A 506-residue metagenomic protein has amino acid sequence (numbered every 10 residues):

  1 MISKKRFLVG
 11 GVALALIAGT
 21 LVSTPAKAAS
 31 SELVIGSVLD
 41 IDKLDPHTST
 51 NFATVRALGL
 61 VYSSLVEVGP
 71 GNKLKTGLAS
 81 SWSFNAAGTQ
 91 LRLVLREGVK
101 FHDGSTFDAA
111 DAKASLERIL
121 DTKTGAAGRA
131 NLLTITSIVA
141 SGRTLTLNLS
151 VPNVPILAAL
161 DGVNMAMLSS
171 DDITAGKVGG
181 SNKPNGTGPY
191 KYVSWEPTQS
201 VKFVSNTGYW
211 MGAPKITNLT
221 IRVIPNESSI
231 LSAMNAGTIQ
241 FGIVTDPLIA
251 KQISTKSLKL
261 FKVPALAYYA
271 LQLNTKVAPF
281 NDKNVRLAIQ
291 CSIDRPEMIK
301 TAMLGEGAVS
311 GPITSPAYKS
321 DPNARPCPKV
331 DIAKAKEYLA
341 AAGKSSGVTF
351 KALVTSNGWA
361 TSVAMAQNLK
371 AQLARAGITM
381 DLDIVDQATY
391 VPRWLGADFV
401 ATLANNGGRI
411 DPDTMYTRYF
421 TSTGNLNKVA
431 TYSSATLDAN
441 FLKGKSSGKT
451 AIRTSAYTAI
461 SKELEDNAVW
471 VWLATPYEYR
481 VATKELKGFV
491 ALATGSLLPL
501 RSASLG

Functional and structural regions predicted by a protein language model:
G36-A86, E117, N185-G186: N-terminal lobe/hinge region of extracytoplasmic solute-binding protein
V94, G128-D172, S194: Surface-exposed binding/hinge segments that line and control ligand-binding clefts or catalytic entry sites
D161-P214, N218, S228: Gly/Pro-rich hinge or "lid" segments in bacterial periplasmic/extracellular proteins
N206-Q252, T379: Ligand-site clamp/hinge motif
Q252-I253, K276-A317, T361-M365, L464-W472: Periplasmic-binding protein-like
A308-A341, W359-S362: Structural transition elements
T379-Y390, T417-K484, G506: Extracytoplasmic/peripheral linker and loop segments enriched in polar/acidic and small residues with frequent Thr/Pro
R480-G506: Long beta-strand-rich cores associated with HINT superfamily self-processing modules
